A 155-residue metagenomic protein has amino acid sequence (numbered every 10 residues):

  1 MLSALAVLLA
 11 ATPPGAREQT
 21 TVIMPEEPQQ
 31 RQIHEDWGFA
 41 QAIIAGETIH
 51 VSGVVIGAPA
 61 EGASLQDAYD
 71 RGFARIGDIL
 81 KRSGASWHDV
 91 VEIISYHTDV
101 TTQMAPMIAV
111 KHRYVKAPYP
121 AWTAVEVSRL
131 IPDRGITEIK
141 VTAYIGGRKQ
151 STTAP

Functional and structural regions predicted by a protein language model:
L2-V91, H97-P155: N-terminal presequence-like segments and the immediate start of the first folded domain
